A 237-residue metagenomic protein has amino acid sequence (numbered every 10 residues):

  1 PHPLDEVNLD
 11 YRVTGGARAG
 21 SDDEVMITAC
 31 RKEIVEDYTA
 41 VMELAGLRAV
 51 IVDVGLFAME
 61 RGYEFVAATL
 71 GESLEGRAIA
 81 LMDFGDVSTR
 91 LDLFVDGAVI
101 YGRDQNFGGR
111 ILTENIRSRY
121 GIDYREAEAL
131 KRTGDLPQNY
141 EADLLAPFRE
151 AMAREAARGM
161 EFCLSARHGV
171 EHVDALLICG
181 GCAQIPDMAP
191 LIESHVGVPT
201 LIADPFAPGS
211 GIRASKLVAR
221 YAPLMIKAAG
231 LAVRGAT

Functional and structural regions predicted by a protein language model:
P1-A67, A175, P205-G211, L224: Active-site neighborhood for divalent-cation/phosphate handling
S21, T69-Y101, G108-I111, I116-R119: Gly/Thr-rich phosphate-binding beta-strand-loop-beta motif of the actin/hexokinase/Hsp70
M26, A78-M82, L177: Conserved beta-strand elements of the Class I
V35-R61, A98-Q138: Glycine-rich phosphate-binding loop plus the immediately following alpha-helix
A58-R61, A183, L201-T237: Glycine-rich phosphate-binding/hydrolytic loop that grips phosphoryl groups
V66-R77, A157-L164: Phosphate-interacting basic helix/loop segments used at nucleotide- and nucleic-acid interfaces
E114, S118-R119, A127-D174, C182: Adenine-nucleotide phosphate-binding core of ATP-dependent small-molecule kinases
F148, E171-L201, F206: Glycine-rich phosphate-binding loops at beta-strand->alpha-helix junctions
